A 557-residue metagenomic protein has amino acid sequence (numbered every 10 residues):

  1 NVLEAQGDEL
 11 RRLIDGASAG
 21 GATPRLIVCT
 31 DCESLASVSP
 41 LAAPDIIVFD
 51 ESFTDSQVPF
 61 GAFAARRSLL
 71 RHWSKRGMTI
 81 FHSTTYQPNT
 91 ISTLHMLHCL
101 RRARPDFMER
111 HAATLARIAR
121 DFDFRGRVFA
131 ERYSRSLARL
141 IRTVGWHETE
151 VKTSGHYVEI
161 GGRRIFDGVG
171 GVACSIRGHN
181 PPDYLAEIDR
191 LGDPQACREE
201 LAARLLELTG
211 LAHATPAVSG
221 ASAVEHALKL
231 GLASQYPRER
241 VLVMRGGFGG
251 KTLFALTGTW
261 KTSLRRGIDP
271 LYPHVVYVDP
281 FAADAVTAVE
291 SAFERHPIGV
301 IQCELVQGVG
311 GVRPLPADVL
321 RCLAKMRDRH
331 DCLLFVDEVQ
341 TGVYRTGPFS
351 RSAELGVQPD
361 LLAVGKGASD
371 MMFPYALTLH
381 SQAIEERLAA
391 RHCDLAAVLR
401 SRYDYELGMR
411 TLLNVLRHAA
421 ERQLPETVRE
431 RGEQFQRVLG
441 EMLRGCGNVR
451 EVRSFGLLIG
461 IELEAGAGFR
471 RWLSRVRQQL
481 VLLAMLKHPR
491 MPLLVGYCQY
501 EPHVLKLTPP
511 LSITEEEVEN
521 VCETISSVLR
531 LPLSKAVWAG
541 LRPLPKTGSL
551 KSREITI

Functional and structural regions predicted by a protein language model:
N1-D8, R12-D15, A202-C303, Q307 (+3 more regions): PLP-dependent aspartate aminotransferase-fold enzymes
V2-E9, T23-S52, E304-A317, D331-L355: Conserved PLP phosphate-binding loop immediately N-terminal to the Schiff-base lysine helix in PLP-dependent enzymes
L13, A17-S18, L100-G210, S549-L550 (+1 more regions): N-terminal glycine-rich, Lys/His-bearing helix-loop that initiates the first secondary-structure elements of many
A17-P24, M326-H330, C446: Helix C-cap/helix->beta junction micro-motif
A43-F124, E354-E441: Active-site C-terminal subdomain of aminotransferase-like
R102-T114, A420-R422, Y500-I557: PLP-dependent enzyme catalytic core of the Aspartate aminotransferase-like
R120-L137, I141, R437-L473, R490-L505 (+1 more regions): Conserved small-domain helix->loop->beta segment predominantly found in fold-type I
K152, G161, N448, L458-T508 (+1 more regions): Conserved C-terminal alpha-helix-loop-beta "cap" of PLP-dependent enzymes that closes/shapes the active-site mouth
